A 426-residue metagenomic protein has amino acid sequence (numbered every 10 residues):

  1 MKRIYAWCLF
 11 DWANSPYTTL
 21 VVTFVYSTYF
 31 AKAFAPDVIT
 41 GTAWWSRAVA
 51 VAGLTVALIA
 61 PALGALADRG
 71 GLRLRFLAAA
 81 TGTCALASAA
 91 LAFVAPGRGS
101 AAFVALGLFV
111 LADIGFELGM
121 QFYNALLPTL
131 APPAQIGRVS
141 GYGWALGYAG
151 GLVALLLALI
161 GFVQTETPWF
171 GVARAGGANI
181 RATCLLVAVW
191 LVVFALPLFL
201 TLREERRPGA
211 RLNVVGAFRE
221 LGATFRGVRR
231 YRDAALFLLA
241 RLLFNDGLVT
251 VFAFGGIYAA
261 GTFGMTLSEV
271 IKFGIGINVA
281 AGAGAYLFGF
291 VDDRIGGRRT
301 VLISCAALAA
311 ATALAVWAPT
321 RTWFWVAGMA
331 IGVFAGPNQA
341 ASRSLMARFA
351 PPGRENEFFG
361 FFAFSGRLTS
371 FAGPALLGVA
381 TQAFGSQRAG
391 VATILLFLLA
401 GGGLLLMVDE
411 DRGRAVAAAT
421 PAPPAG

Functional and structural regions predicted by a protein language model:
M1-I4, R203-L239, G426: Juxtamembrane intracellular "pre-TM" segments in multi-pass secondary transporters
T19-T42, A253-V270: Short amphipathic helix-loop junctions that connect adjacent transmembrane helices in Major Facilitator Superfamily/SLC
S46-A65, I275-L287: Central cavity-lining transmembrane alpha-helices of secondary-active solute carriers, predominantly the Major
L58-L72, G284-G297, T381: Helix-to-loop junctions at the C-terminal end of transmembrane segments in multipass secondary transporters
R75-A90, R299-L314: Structural signature of the two symmetry-related core transmembrane helices
A92-F93, W190-T201, T393-P424: Multi-pass alpha-helical transporter architecture, strongest for 12-TM Major Facilitator/SLC carriers used
A92-G107, V316-G328: Helix-loop junctions at membrane interfaces in 12-TM secondary transporters
L118-A131, P337-A350: Intracellular juxtamembrane helix-capping segments at the cytosolic ends of symmetry-related transmembrane helices
